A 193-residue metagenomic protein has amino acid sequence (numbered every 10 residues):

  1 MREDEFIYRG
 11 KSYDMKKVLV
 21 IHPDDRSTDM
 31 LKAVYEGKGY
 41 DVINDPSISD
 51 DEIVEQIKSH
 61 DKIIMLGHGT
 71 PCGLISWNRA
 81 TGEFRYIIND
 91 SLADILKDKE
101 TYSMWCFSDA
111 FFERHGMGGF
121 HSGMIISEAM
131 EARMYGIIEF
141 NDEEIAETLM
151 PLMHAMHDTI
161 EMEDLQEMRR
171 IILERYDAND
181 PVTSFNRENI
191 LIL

Functional and structural regions predicted by a protein language model:
R2-K11, K97, F112, D142: Catalytic-site microenvironment of enzymes that process N-acetyl-hexosamine-containing cell-wall polysaccharides
R2-L66, Y102-M104: A domain-level signal for caspase-like cysteine endopeptidase catalytic cores and their zymogen-processing architecture
D24-T28, I48-D50, H68-I75, F107-F111 (+1 more regions): Short acidic, S/G/P-rich loop/turn micro-motifs used as interaction or catalytic elements
A33-Y35, W77-A80, G116-G118: Short, glycine/charged-enriched secondary-structure capping and boundary segments
G37, L96-D98, R114: Short, well-ordered coil/turn elements that cap or connect secondary structure elements
K58, S91-L92, F112-G116: Mature extracellular/periplasmic domains of secretome proteins
T70-K97: A short, glycine/acidic-enriched catalytic loop
E100-L193: Active-site-proximal C-terminal subdomain of hydrolase catalytic domains
